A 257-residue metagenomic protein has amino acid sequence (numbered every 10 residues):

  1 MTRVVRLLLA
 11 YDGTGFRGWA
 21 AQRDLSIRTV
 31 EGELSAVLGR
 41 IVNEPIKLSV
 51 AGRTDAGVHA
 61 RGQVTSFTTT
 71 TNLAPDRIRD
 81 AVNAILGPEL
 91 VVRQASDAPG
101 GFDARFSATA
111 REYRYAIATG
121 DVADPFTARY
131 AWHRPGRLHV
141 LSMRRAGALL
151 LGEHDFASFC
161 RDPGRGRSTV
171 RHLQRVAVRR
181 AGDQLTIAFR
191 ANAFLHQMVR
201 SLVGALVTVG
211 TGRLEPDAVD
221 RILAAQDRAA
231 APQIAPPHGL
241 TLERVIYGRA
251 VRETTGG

Functional and structural regions predicted by a protein language model:
M1-G257: Structured-RNA-binding interfaces characteristic of tRNA pseudouridine synthases
